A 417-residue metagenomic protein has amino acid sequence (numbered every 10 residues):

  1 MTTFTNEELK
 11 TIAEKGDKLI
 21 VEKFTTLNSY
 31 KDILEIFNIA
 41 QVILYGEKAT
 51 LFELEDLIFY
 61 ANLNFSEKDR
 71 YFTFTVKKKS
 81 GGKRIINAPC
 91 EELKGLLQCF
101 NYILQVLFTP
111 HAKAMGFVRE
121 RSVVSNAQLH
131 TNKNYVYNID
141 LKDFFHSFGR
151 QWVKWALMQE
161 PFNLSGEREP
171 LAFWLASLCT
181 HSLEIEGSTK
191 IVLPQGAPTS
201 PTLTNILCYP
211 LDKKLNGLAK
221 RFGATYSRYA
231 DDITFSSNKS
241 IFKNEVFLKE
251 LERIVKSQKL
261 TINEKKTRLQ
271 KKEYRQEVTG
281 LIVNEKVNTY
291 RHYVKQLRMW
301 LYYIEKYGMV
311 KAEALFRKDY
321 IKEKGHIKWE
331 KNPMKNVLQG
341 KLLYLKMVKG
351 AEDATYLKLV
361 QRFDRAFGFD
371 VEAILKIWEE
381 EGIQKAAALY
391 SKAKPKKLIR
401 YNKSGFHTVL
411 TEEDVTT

Functional and structural regions predicted by a protein language model:
M1-V76, I86-I139, F144-S165, E169-P170 (+5 more regions): Right-hand nucleic-acid polymerase module
S80: ATP-binding glycine-rich loop module of kinase domains
L141, A230-D231: Short acidic donor-binding/metal-coordinating loop in glycosyltransferase active sites
T225-R228: Short beta-strand
D231-S237: Short beta-strand->loop micro-motif that forms the acidic, two-metal-ion catalytic signature in nucleotide-processing
